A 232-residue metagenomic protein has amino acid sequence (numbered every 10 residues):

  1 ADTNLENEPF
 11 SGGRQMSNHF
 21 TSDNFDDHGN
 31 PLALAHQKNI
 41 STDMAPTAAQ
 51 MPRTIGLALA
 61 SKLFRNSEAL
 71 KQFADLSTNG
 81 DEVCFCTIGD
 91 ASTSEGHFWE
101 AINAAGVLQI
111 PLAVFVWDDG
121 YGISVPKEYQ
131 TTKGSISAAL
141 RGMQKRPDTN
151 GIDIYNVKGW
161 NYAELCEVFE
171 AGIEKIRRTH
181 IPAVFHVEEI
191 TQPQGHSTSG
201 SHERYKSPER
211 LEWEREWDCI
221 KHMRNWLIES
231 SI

Functional and structural regions predicted by a protein language model:
A1-L108, F115, P126-M143, T149: Cofactor-binding active-site loop characterized by glycine-rich and histidine/acidic residues
K62, L76-G80, K133-A171, R215-I232: Conserved thiamine diphosphate
T87, A113-F115, N156, V184-H186: Structured core elements
G96-E100, S124-Y129, E167, Q194-G200: Short acidic, glycine/serine/threonine-rich loops at helix termini
E100, A104, V114-G120, E167 (+1 more regions): Active-site cavity-forming subdomains of large catalytic enzyme subunits
W117-G120, G159-W160, E188-I190: Short, ordered loop/turn segments at secondary-structure junctions
D119-K127, N150-K158, E203-E212: Short beta-alpha connecting loops at secondary-structure transitions that line or flank enzyme active sites
K175-I232: Glycine/aspartate-rich loop-and-adjacent alpha/beta segment that forms the canonical ThDP
